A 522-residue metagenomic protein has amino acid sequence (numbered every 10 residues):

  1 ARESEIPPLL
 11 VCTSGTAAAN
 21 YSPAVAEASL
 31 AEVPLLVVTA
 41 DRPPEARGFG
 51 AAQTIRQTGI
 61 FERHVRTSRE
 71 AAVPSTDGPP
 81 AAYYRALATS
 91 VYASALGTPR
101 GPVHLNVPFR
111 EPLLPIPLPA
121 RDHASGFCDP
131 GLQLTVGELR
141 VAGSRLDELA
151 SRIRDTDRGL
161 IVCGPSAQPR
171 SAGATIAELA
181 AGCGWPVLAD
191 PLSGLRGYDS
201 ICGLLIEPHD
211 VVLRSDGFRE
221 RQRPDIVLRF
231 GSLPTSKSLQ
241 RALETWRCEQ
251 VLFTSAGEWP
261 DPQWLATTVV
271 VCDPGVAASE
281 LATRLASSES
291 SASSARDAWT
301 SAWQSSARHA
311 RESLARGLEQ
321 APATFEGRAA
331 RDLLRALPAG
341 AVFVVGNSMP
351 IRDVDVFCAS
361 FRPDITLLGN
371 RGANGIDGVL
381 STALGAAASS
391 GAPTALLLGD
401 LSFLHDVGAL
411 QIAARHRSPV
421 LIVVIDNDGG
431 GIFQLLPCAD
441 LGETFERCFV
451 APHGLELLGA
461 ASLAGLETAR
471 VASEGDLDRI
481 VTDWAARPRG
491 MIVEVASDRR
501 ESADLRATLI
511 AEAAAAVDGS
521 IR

Functional and structural regions predicted by a protein language model:
A1-E5, S94-P99, R145-G159, L179 (+4 more regions): Glycine-rich phosphate/diphosphate-binding loops that line cofactor/substrate pockets in enzymes
E3-R42, R223-G231, A392-H405, V420-I425: A short, small-residue-rich loop immediately preceding and capping a beta-strand
V11-T13, P34-D41, E62, A72 (+8 more regions): Short beta-strand segments
V38, E45-T58, D353, C358-R522: Thiamine diphosphate
T39-V91, D190-S306, P437, E494: Glycine-rich, acidic loop regions that bind phosphate or pyrophosphate groups
R85-S90, S94-D155: Conformationally flexible catalytic loops at phosphate/diphosphate-handling active centers
D147, C163-V251, W259, F361-A392 (+3 more regions): Glycine-rich, anion-gripping cofactor-binding loops and their flanking helix/strand elements in enzyme active sites
Q304-G391: Active-site diphosphate/adenylate-binding microenvironment
